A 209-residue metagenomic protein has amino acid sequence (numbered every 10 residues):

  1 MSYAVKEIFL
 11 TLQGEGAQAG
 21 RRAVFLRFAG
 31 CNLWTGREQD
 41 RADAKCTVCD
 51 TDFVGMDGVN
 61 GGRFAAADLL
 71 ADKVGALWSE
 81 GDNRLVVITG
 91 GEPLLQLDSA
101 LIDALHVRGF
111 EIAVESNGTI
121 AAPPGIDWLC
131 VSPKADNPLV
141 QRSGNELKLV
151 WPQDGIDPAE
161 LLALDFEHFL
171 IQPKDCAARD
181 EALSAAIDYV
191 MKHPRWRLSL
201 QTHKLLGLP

Functional and structural regions predicted by a protein language model:
M1, R22-V24, K45, D127 (+2 more regions): A generic secondary-structure signal marking the coil-to-beta-strand transition
S2, K6-N32: N-terminal beta1-alpha1 ligand-phosphate binding loop
Y3-K6, L10, L33, R37-I126: Conserved Radical SAM active-site core
A4, F25-R27, V87, C130 (+1 more regions): Conserved beta-strand segments that form the floor/walls of ligand-binding pockets within enzyme and binding domains
G16-Q18, Q39, D188: Generic marker of residues within folded, mature protein domains
G20-R22, D43, G144: A structure-centric signal for secondary-structure junctions around beta-strands
G30, F53, D175: Short, histidine-centered active-site or binding-site loop motifs used for metal coordination, general acid-base
D82-L85, L94-P209: Conserved AdoMet/S-adenosylmethionine-binding subsite of the radical SAM
